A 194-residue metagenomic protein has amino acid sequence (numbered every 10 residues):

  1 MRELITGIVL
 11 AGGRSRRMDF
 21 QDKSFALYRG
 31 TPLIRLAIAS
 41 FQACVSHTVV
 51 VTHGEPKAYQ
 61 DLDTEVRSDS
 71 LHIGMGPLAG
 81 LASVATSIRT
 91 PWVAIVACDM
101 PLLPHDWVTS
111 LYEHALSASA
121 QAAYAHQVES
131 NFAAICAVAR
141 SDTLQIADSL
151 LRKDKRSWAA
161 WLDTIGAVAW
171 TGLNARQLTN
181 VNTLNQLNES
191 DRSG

Functional and structural regions predicted by a protein language model:
R2-K155, A160-L178, L184-N185: Nucleotide and nucleotide-moiety/phosphate-recognizing core
E189: RNase H-like, Mg2+-dependent phosphodiesterase core, and more generally RNA phosphate-backbone-engaging helix-loop
G194: ER/Golgi luminal nucleotide-sugar-dependent glycosyltransferases, focusing on the catalytic module
